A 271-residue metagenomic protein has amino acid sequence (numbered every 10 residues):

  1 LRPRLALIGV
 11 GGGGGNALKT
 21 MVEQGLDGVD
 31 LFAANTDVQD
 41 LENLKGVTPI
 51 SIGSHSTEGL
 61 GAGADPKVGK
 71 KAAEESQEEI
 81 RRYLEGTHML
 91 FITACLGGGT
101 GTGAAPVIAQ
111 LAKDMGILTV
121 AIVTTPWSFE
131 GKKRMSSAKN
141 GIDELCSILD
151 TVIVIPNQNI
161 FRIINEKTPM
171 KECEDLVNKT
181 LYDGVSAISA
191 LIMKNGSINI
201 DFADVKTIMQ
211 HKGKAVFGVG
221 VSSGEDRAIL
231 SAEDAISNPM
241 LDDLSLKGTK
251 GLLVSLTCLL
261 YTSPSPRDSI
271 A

Functional and structural regions predicted by a protein language model:
L1-S269: Tubulin/FtsZ superfamily GTPase core signature
